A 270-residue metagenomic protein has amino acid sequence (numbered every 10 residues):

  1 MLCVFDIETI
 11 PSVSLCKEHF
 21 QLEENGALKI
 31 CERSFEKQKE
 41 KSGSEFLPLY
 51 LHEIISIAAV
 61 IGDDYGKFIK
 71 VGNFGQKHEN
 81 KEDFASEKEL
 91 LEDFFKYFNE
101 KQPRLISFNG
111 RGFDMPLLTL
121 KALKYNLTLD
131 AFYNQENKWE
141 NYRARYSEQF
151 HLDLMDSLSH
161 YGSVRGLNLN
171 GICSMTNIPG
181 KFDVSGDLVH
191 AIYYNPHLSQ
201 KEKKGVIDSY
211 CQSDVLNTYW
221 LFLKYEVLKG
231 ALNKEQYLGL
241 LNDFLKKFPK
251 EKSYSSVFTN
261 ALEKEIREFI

Functional and structural regions predicted by a protein language model:
M1-Y97: Conserved RNase H-like, two-metal-ion catalytic cores of nucleic-acid enzymes
V13, K41-Y50, R145-L154, P249-E251 (+1 more regions): Noncatalytic linker/hinge segments flanking ATPase motor cores
L15, D93, N168-G171, L188 (+5 more regions): Exposed alpha-helical structural elements
F20-G43, K204-I207, C211, Y225 (+1 more regions): Charged, low-complexity, helix-prone segments enriched in Lys/Glu/Asp/Gln
R33-K39, E92, E136-E140, D183 (+2 more regions): Short C-terminal domain-edge/linker segments immediately following a structured domain
K37-S44, E140-R145, L188-V189, K246-K247 (+1 more regions): Low-complexity, flexible helical/coil segments
H52-I55, V60-F84, E100-S209, S213-E235: Metal-dependent phosphoesterase core characteristic of DEDDh/y 3'-5' exonuclease domains
Q212-I270: Acidic two-metal-ion nuclease catalytic site recognized across multiple nuclease folds, prominently DnaQ/RNase D-T
